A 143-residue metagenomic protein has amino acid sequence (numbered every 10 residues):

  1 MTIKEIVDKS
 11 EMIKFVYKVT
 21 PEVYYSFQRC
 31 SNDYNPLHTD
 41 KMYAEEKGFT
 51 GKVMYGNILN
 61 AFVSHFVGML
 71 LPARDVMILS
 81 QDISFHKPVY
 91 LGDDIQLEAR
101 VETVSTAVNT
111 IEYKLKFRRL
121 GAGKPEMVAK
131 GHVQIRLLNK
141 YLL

Functional and structural regions predicted by a protein language model:
M1-M12, Y90-L143: HotDog/MaoC-like acyl-thioester-processing domains
M1-V76, K140-L143: Hot-dog-fold acyl-thioester-processing enzymes
F15, K52, D75-H86, I111-P125: Hydrophobic transmembrane alpha-helix bundles
V16-K18, S84, Q134-R136: Generic structural detector for well-ordered beta-strands
K41-E46, G56, H65-F66, Q81 (+4 more regions): Short, surface-exposed, polar/charged, turn-prone segments marking secondary-structure boundaries
A44-F49, I83, A129-Q134: Short C-terminal domain-edge/linker segments immediately following a structured domain
M69-L97: Mid-chain, well-packed structural core segment of small domains
